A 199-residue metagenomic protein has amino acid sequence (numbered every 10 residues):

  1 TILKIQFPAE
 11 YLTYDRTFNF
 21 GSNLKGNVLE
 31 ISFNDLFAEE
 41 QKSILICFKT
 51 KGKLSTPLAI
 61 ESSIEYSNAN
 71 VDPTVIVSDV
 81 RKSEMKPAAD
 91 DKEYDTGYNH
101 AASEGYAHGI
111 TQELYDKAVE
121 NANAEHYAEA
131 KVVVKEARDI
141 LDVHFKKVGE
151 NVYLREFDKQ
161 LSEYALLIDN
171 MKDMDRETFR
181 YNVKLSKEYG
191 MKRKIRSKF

Functional and structural regions predicted by a protein language model:
T1-P73: Acidic, polar loop-rich interaction surfaces within structured domains
T50-F199: Long, acidic serine/threonine- and proline-rich intrinsically disordered regions
